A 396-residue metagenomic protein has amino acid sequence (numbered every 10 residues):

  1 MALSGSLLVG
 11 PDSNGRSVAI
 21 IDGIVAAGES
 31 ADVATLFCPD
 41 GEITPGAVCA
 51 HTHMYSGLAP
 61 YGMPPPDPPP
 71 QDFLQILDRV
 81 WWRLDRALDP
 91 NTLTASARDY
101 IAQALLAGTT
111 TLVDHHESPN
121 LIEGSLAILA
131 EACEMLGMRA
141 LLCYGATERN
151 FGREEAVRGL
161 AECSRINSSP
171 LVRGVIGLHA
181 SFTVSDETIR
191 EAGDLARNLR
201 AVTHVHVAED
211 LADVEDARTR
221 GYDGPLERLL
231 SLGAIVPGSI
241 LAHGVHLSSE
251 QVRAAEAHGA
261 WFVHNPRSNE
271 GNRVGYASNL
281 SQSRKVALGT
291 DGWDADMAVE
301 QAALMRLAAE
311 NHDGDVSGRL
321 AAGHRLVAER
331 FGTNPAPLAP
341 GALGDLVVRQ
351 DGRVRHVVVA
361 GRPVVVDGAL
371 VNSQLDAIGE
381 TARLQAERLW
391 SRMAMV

Functional and structural regions predicted by a protein language model:
M1-L7, D22, S30-I76, N91 (+2 more regions): Replace "His-x-His-based motif
M1-R16, I20-I24, E29-A31, L320-V396: Active-site microenvironment of metallo-dependent hydrolases
E42, G62-M138, A161-S168, R383-Q385: Alpha-helical scaffold segments that flank or form the walls of functional sites
L58-L93, F151, L211-V236, E256-W261 (+1 more regions): Active-site gating loops and adjacent loop-to-helix segments of metal-dependent hydrolytic enzymes
E123-G244: Metal-coordinating catalytic core of metallo-dependent amide/deamination hydrolases
G137-R139, L195-V202, A234-P237, A254-V263 (+2 more regions): Glycine-enriched alpha-helix->loop->beta-strand junction motifs that scaffold or abut catalytic
S231-G238, S278-G352, V358, R362-V364: His/Asp/Glu-enriched, well-ordered alpha-helical/loop segment that forms or immediately abuts the divalent-metal
A242, H246-R284: A conserved active-site cap/scaffold subdomain adjacent to cofactor or substrate pockets
